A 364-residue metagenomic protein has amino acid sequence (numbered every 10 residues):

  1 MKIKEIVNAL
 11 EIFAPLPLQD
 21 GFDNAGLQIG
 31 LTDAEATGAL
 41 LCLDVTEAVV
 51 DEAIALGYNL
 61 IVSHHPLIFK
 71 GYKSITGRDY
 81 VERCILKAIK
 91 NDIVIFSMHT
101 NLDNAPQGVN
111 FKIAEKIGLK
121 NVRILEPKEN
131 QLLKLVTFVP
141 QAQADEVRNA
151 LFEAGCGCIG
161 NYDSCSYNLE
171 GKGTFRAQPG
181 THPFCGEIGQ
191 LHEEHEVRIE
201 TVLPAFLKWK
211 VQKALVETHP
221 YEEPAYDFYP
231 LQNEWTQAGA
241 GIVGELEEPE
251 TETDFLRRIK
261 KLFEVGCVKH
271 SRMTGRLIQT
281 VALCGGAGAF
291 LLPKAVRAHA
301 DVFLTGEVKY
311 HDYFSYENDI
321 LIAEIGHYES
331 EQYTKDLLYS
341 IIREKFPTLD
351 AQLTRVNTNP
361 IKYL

Functional and structural regions predicted by a protein language model:
M1-L364: Hydrophobic structural segments
